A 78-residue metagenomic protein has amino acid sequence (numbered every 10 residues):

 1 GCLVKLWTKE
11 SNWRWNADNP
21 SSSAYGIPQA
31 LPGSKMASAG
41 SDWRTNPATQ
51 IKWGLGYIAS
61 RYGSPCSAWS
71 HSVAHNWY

Functional and structural regions predicted by a protein language model:
G1-Y78: Peptidoglycan cell-wall recognition and remodeling modules
